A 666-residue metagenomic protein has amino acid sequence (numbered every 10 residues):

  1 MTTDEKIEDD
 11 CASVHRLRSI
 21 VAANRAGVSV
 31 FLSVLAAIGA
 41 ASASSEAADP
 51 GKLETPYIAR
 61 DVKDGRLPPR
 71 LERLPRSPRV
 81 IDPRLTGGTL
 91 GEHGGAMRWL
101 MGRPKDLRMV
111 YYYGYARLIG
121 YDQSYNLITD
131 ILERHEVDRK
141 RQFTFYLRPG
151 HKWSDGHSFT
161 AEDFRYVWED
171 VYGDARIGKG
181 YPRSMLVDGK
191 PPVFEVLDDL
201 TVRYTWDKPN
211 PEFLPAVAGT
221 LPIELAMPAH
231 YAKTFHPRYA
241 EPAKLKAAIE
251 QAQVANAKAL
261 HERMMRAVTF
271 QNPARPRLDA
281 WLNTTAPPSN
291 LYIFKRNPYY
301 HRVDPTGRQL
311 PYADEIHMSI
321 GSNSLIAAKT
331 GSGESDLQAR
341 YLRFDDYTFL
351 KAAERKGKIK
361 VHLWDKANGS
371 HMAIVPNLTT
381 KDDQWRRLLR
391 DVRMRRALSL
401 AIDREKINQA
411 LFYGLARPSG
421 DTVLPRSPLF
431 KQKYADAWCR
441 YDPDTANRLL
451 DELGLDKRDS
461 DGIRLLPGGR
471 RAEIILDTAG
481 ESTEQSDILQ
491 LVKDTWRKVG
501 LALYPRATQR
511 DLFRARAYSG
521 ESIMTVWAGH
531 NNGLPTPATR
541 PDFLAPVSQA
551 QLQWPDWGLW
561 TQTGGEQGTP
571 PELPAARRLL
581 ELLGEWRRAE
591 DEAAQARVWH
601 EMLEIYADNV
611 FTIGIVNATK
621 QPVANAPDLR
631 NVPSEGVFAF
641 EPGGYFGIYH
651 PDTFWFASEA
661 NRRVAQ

Functional and structural regions predicted by a protein language model:
E54, R60-R139, E169: N-terminal lobe/hinge region of extracytoplasmic solute-binding protein
R79, R275, W281-Y292, R296 (+6 more regions): Detector for C-terminal structural segments
R84-Y112, I131, F213-P222, W385-R387 (+3 more regions): A structural "hinge/loop" feature
G94-R103, E133, Q142-F145, V167 (+6 more regions): Short, well-ordered beta-strand elements
E133-I177, R203, K329, L388-R390: Aromatic- and charge-enriched surface segment that lines or borders ligand/interaction sites
R148, V268-N272, F294, Y299-L350 (+3 more regions): Ligand-site clamp/hinge motif
V171, A175-Y181, F194-E195, L282-K295 (+4 more regions): Extracellular/periplasmic solute-recognition and catalytic clefts
R183-R263: Surface-exposed binding/hinge segments that line and control ligand-binding clefts or catalytic entry sites
